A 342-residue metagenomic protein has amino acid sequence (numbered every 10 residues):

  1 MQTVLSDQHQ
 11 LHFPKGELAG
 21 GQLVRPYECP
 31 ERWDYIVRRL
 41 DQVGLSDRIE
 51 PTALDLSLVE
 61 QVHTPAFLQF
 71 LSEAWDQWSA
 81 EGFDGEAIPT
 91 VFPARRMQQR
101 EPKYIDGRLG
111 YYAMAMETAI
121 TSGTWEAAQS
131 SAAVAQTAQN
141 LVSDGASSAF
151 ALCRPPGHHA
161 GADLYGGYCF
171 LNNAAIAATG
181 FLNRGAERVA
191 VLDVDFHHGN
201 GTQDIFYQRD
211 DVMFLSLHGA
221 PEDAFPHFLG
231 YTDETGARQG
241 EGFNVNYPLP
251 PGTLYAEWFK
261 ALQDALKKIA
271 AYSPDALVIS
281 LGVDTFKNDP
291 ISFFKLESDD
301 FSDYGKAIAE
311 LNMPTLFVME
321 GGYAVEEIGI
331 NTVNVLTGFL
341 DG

Functional and structural regions predicted by a protein language model:
M1-L192, H197-G342: HDAC/HDAC-like amidohydrolase catalytic core signature
